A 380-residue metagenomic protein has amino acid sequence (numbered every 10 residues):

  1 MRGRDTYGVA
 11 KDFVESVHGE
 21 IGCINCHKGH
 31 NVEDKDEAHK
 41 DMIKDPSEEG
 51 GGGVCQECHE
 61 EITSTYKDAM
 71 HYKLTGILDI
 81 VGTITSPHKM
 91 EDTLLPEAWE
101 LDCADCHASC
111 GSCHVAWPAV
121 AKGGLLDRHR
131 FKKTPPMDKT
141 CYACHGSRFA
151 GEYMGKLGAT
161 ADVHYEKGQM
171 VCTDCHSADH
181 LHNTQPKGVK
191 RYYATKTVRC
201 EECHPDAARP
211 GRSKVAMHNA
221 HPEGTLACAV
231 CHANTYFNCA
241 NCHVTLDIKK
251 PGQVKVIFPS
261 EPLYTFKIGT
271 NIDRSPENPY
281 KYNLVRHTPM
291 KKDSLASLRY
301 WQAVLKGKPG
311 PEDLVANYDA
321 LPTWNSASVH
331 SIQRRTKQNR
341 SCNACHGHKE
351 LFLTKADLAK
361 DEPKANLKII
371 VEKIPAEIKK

Functional and structural regions predicted by a protein language model:
M1-K380: Short sequence/structural segments immediately N-terminal
